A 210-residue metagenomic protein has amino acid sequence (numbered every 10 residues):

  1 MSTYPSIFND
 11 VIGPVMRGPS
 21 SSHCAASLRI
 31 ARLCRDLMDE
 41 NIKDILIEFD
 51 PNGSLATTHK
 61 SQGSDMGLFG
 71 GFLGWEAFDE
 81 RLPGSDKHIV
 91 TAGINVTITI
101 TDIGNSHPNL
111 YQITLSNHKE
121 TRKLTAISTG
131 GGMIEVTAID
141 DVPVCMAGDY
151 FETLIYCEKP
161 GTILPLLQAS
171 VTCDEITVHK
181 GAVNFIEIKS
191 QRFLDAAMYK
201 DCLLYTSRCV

Functional and structural regions predicted by a protein language model:
M1-F8, D39-D44: Acidic-glycine-rich active-site phosphate/pyrophosphate-binding loop
P14-A31: Conserved phosphate/anionic-ligand binding catalytic regions in large, soluble enzymes, centered on
R35-F49, E76, P83, P108: Non-transmembrane, aqueous-exposed alpha-helical and coiled segments at domain scale
P51-H88: A structural-propensity feature for long, helix-poor, extended segments
G130, Y156-C173: Short amphipathic alpha-helix segments
V144-C157: Short glycine-/aliphatic-rich beta-strand segments at the starts of folded cytosolic domains
L166-Q168, A197-L204: Short amphipathic alpha-helices in soluble, non-transmembrane regions that often serve as interface/regulatory elements
Y205-V210: Conserved small/polar residues in nucleotide/adenosyl-binding loops
